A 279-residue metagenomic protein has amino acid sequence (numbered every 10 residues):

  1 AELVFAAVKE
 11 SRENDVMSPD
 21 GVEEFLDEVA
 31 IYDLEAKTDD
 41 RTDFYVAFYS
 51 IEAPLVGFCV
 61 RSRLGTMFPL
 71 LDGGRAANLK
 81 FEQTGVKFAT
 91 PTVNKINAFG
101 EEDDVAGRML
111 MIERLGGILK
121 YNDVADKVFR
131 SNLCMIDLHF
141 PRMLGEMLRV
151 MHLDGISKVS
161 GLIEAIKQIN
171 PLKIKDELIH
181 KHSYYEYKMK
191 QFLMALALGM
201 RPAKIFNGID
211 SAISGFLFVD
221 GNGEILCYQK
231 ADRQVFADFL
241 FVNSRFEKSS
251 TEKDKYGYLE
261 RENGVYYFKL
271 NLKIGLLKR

Functional and structural regions predicted by a protein language model:
A1-R41, A47-R279: Short, positively charged
